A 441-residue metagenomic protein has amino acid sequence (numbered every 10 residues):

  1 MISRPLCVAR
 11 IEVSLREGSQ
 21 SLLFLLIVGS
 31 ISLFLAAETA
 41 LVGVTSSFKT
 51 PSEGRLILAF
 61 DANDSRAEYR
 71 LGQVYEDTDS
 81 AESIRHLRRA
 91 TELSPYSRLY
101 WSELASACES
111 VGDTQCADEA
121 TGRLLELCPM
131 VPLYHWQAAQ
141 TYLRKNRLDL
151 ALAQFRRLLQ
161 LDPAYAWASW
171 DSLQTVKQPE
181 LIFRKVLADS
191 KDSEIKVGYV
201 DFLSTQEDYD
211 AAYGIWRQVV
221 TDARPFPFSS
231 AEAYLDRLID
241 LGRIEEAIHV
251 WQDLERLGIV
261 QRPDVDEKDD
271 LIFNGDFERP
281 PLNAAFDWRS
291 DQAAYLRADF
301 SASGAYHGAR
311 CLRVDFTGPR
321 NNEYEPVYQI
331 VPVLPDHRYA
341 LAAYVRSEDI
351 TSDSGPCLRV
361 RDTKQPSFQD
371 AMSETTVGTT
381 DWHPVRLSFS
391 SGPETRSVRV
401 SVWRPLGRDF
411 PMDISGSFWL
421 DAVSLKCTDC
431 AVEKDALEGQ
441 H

Functional and structural regions predicted by a protein language model:
E17-V44, L187-K191, V197, D201-H441: Extracellular and organelle-lumenal recognition/adhesion modules and their flexible linkers in secreted
L56-I57, R89-A90, R123-L124, L158 (+3 more regions): Canonical positions in the second alpha-helix
F60-N63, P95, P129, P163-A164 (+3 more regions): Short coil turns that delineate tetratricopeptide repeat
A67, Y100, Y134, Y165-S169 (+2 more regions): TPR alpha-solenoid repeat register
T78-D79, G112, N146, E207 (+1 more regions): Residue-level detector of the short coil/turn that links helix A to helix B within each tetratricopeptide repeat
